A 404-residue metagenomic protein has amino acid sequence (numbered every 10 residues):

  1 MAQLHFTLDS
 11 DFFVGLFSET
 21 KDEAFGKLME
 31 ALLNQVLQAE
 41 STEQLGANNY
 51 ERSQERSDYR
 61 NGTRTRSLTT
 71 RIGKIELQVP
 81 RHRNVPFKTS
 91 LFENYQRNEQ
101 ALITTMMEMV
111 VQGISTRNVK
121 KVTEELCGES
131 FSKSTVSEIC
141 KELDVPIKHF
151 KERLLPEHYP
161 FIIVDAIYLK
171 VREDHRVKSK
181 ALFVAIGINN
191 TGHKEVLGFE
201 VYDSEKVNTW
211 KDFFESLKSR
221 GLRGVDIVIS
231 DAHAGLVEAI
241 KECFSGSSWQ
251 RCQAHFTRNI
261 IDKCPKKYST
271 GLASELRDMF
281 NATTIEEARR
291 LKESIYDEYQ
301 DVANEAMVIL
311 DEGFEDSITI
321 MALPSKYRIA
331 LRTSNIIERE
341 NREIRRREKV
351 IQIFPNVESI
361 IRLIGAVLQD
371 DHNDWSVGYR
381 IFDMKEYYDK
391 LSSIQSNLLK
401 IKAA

Functional and structural regions predicted by a protein language model:
M1-Q3, F17, A31, A39-T42 (+2 more regions): Acidic/histidine-rich catalytic cores and adjacent linkers of DNA breakage/strand-transfer/modification proteins
A2-E93: Short, conserved DNA-binding cores of transcription-related domains
F12, M29-L32, N48, Q54-R56 (+1 more regions): Electropositive nucleic-acid engagement tracts
F17, T69, E108, K151-L155 (+3 more regions): Replace "in large, NTP-powered and nucleic-acid-processing enzymes" with "in large, NTP-powered factors and other
L37, I72, N84, M106 (+13 more regions): Mobile genetic element proteins and their domesticated derivatives, centered on retroelements and DNA transposons
D58-Q112, G128-K141, E157: Basic, short loop/linker segments at the boundary and entry of helix-turn-helix/winged-helix-like folds
Q78-R83, S90-Q96, E129-S130, E138-I229 (+5 more regions): RNase H-like nuclease fold core
I227-A234, A239-S274: Conserved beta-strand -> loop -> alpha-helix junction used to position metal-binding or nucleic-acid-contacting
